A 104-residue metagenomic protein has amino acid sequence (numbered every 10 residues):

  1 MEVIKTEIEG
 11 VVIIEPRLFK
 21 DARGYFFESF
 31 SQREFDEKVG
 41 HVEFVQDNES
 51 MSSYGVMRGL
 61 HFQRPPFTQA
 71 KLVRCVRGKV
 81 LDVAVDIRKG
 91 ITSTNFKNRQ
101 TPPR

Functional and structural regions predicted by a protein language model:
M1-P102: Non-catalytic, conserved peripheral segments adjacent to functional cores
